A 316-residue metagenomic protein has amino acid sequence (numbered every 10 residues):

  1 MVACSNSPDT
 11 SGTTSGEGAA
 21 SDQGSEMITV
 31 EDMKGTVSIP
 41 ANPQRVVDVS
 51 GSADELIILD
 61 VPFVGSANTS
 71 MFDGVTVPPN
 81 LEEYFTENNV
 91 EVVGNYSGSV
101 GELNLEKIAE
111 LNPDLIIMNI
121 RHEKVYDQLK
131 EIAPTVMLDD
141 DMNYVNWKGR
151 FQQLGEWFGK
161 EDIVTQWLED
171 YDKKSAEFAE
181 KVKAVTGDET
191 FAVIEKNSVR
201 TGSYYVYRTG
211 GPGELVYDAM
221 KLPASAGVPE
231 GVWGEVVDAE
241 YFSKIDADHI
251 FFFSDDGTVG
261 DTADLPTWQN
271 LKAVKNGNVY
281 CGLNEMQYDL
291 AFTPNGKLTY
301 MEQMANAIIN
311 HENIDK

Functional and structural regions predicted by a protein language model:
V2-S25: Bacterial lipoprotein signal-peptidase II cleavage site
D32-M33, N95-N104, E230-A239: Short helix-initiation/N-cap motifs at beta->coil->alpha
T36, V125-S198, Q287-K316: Extracytoplasmic substrate-binding proteins
R45-V47, G51-L59, T165-K221: Basic- and aromatic-lined ligand-binding clefts that recognize polyanionic substrates
V49-K107: A short, structured surface patch at a secondary-structure boundary
M71-T76, H122-K124, L138-Q153, D188-E214 (+1 more regions): Extracytoplasmic ligand-binding site segments that recognize negatively charged/polar headgroups
L105, A109-I117, P134, F242 (+1 more regions): Proline-aspartate-enriched helix->loop->beta-strand connector
D246-K316: Structured C-terminal subdomain patch of bacterial secreted/periplasmic proteins
